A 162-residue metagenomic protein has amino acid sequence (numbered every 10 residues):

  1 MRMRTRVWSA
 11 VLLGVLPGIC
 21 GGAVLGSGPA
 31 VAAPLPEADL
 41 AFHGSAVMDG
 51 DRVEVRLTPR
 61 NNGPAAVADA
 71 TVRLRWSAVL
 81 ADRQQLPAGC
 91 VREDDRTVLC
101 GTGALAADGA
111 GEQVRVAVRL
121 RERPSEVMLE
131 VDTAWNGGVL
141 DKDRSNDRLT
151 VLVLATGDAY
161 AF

Functional and structural regions predicted by a protein language model:
M1-A32: Secretory targeting and sorting signals
R2, P29-A32, K142-F162: Acidic, serine/threonine- and proline-rich intrinsically disordered appendage/tail regions
P29-G50, A81, D158-F162: Low-complexity, acidic Ser/Thr/Pro/Gly-rich terminal tails and inter-domain linkers that flank the onset of structured
A41-A68: Short beta-strand elements of extracellular/lumenal beta-sandwich folds
L57, R121-D147: Serine/threonine-enriched low-complexity regions used as flexible
R60-A66, S77-V79, R121-R123: Short solvent-exposed strand-capping/beta-turn motif centered on an Asx-Ser/Thr pair
D69-V98, A106, R148, D158-A161: A surface/secretory-pathway sequence property marking extracellular, secreted, or lumenal proteins enriched
A104-E126: Low-complexity, intrinsically disordered segments enriched in Ser/Thr together with acidic residues
